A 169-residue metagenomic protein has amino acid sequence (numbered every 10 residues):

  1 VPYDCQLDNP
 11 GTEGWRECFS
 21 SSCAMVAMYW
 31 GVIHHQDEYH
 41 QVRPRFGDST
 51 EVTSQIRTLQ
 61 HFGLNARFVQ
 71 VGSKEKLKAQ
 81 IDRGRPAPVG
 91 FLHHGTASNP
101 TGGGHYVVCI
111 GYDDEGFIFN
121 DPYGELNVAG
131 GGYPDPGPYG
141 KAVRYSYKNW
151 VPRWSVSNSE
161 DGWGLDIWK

Functional and structural regions predicted by a protein language model:
V1-D48, P100, D113, G131: Active-site-adjacent structural segments surrounding the nucleophilic cysteine of cysteine proteases and isopeptidases
E17, S21-M25, S54-H61, K76 (+5 more regions): Extracytoplasmic/secreted proteins, especially bacterial periplasmic and envelope-associated proteins
S20, E51-V52, V143-R144: A structural signal for well-ordered alpha-helical scaffolds and beta->alpha junctions
M25-Y29, I33, T58-N65, A79-G84: Structured segments of extracytoplasmic/periplasmic soluble domains in secreted or envelope-associated proteins
T50-Q70: Mid-length scaffold segments of soluble, non-membrane domains
Q70-V128: Active-site-adjacent substructure of cysteine-protease-like catalytic cores
Y112-K169: Noncatalytic regulatory segments and standalone regulatory/sensor domains
